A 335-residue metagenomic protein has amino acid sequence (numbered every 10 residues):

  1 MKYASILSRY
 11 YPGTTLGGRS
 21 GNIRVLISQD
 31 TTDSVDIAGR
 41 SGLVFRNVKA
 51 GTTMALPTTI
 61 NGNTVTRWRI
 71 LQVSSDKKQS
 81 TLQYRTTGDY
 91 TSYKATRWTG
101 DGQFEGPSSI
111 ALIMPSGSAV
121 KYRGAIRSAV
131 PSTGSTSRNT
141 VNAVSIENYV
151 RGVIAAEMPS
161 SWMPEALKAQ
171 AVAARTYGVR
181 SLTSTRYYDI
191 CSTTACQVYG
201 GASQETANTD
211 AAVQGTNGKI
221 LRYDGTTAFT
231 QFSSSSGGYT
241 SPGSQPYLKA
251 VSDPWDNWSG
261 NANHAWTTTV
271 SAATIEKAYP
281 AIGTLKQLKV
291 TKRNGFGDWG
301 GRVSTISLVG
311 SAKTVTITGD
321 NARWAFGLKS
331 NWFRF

Functional and structural regions predicted by a protein language model:
M1-F335: Conserved, single-site charged/polar hotspot
